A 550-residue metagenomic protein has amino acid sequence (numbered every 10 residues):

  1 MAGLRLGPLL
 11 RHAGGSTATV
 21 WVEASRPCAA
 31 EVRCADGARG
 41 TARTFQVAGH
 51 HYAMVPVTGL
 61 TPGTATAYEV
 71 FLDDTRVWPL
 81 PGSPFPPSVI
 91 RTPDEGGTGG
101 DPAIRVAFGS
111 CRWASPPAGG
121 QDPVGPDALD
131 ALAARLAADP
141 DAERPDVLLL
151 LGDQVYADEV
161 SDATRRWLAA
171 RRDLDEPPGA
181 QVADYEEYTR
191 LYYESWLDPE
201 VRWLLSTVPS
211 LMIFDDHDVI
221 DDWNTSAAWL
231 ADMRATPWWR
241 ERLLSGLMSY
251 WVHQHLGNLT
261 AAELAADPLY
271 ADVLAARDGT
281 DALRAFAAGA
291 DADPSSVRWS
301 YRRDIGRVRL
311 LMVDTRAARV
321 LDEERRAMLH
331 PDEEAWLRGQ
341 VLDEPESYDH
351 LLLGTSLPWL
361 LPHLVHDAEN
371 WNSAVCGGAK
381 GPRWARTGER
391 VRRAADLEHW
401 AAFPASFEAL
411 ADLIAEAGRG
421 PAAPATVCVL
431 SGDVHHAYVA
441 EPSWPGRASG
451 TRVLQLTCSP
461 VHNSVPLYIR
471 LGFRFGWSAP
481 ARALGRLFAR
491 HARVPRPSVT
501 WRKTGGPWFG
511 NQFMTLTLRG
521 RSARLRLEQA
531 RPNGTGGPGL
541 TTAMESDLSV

Functional and structural regions predicted by a protein language model:
M1-V550: Metal-dependent phosphoester/phosphodiester hydrolase catalytic core
